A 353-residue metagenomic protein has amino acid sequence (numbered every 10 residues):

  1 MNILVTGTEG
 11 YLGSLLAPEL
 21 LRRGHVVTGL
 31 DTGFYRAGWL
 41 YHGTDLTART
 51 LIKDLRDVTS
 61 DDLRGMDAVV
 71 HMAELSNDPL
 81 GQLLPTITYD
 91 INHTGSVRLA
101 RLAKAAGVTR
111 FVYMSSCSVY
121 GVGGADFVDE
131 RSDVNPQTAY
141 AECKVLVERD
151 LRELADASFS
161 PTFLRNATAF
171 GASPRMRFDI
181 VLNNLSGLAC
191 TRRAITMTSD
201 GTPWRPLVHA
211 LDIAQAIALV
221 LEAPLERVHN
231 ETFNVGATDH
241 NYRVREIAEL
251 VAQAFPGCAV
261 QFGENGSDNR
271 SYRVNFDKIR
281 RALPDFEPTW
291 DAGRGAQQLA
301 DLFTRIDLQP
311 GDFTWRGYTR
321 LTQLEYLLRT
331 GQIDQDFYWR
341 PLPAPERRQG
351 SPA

Functional and structural regions predicted by a protein language model:
M1-A68: N-terminal Rossmann/SDR dinucleotide-binding element
T6, L30, V69-M72, F111-C117 (+1 more regions): SDR active-site strand-loop-helix element
W39-Y41, P79-T86, V122-D126, P174-R175: Conserved catalytic-core motifs of eukaryotic protein kinase domains, centered on the activation segment
L55-I91: NAD(P)H-binding glycine-rich loop region in Rossmannoid oxidoreductase-like domains and their noncatalytic homologs
V97-A139: Conserved Rossmann-fold NAD(P)-dependent oxidoreductase catalytic core, especially the SDR/UDP-sugar
C143: Active-site helix of classical SDR
R149-R205, A210-L219, E249-A254: NAD(P)-dependent short-chain dehydrogenase/reductase
R193, T198-A353: C-terminal substrate-binding subdomain of Rossmann-fold SDR/epimerase-dehydratase oxidoreductases
